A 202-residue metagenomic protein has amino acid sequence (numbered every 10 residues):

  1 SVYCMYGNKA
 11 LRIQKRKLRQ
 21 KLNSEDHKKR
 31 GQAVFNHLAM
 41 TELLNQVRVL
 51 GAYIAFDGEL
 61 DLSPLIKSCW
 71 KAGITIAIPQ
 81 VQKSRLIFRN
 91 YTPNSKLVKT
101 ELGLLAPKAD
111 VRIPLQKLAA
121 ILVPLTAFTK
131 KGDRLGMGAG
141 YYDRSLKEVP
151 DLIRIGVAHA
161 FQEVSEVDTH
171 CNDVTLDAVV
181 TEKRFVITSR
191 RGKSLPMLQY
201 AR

Functional and structural regions predicted by a protein language model:
S1-C4, G51, A139-G140, L198: Intrinsically disordered, low-complexity segments enriched in small/polar residues
Y3-K117: N-terminal active-site beta-alpha-beta segment that forms phosphate/nucleotide-binding and substrate-recognition loops
L86-R202: Conserved phosphate- and dinucleotide-binding cores of soluble alpha/beta proteins, encompassing both enzyme active
